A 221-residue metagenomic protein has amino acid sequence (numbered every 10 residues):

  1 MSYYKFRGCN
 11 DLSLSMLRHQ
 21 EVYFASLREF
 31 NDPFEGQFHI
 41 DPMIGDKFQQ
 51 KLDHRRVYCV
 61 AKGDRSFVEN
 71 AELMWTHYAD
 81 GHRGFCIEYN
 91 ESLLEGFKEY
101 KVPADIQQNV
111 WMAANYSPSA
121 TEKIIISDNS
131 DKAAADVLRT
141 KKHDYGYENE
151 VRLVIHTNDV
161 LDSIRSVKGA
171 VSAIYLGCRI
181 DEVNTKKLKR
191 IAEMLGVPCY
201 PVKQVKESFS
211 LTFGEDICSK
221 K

Functional and structural regions predicted by a protein language model:
M1-K221: Partner-binding and oligomerization surfaces adjacent to conserved cores of proteins that assemble macromolecular
